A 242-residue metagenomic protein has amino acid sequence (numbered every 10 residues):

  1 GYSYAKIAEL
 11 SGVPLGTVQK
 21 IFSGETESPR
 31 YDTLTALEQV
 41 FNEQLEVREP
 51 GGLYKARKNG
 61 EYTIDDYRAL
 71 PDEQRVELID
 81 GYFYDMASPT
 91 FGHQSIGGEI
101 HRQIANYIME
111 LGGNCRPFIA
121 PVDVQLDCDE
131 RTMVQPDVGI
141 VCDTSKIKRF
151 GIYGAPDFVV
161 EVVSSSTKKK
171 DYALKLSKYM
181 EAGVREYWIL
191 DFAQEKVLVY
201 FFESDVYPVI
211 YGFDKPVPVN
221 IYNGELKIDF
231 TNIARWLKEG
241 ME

Functional and structural regions predicted by a protein language model:
G1-L10: Short basic helix-loop element that most often maps to the first helix and adjoining turn of HTH DNA-binding modules
G12-P29: Recognition helix of helix-turn-helix/homeodomain-like DNA-binding domains that insert into the DNA major groove
G24, Q44-D80: Polyampholytic, low-complexity intrinsically disordered segments
Y31-V47: DNA major-groove recognition helix of helix-turn-helix/homeodomain DNA-binding modules
E49-A56, R102, N106-Y107, C115-R116 (+2 more regions): C-terminal interaction segment
R75, Y187-I189: Short, surface-exposed charged micro-motifs
V76-E77, S88-A120: Acidic-basic catalytic patches of nuclease active cores, encompassing PD-(D/E)XK and other metal-cofactor nuclease
